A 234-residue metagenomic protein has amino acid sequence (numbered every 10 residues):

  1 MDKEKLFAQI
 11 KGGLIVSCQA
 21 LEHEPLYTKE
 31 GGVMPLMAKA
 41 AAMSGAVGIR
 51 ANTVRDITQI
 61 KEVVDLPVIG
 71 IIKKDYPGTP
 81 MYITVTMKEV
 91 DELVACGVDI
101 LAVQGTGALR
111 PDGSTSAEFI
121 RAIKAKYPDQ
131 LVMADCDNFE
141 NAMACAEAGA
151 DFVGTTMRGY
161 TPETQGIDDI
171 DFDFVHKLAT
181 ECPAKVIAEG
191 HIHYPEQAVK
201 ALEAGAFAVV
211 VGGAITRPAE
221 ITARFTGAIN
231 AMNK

Functional and structural regions predicted by a protein language model:
M1-A95, P128-V132, E140-E147: Conserved N-terminal beta1-alpha1 strand-loop-helix module at the mouth
L14-C18, I49, V68-I71, L101-V103 (+4 more regions): Hydrophobic faces of well-ordered beta-strands that scaffold small-molecule active sites in alpha/beta enzyme cores
Q19-L21, M43, I72-P77, C96-R110 (+2 more regions): Glycine-rich phosphate-binding active-site loops on the catalytic face of alpha/beta enzymes
L21-H23, F172-K234: Alpha/beta catalytic cores of nucleotide-metabolism and tRNA/nucleoside-modifying enzymes
T28-K29, R50-I69, P80-M87, G105-I123 (+4 more regions): Active-site-adjacent beta->alpha loops and helix N-cap segments on the catalytic face of soluble alpha/beta enzymes
K39-G45, I123-D129, T180-A184, G205-F207: Short, surface-exposed connector motifs at secondary-structure boundaries
G78-L93, D137-G149, A184, A188 (+1 more regions): Catalytic cores of alpha/beta
